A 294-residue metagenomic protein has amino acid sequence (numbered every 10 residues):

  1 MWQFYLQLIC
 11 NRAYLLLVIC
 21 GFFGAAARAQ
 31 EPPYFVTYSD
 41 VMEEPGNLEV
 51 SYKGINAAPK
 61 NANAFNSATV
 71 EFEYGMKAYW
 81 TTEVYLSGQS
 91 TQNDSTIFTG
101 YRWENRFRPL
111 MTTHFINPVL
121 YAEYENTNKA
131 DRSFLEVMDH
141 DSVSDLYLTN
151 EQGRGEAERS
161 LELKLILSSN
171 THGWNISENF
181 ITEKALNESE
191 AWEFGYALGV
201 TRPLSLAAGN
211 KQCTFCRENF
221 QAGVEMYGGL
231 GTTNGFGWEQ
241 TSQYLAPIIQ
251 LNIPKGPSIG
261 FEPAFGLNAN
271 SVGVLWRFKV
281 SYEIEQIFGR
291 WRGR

Functional and structural regions predicted by a protein language model:
W2-L15: Bacterial N-terminal signal peptides that target proteins for export
Q3, I19-F22, S133, N179: Intrinsic disorder/low-structure terminal segments
L6, G24-A25: Generic detector of N-terminal low-structure segments
L8, V18, K211-T214: Secreted/extracellular small peptides and ectodomain modules produced from precursors
R12-G24: Bacterial N-terminal signal peptides
A29-R294: Transmembrane beta-barrel domains of Gram-negative outer membranes and organellar outer membranes
